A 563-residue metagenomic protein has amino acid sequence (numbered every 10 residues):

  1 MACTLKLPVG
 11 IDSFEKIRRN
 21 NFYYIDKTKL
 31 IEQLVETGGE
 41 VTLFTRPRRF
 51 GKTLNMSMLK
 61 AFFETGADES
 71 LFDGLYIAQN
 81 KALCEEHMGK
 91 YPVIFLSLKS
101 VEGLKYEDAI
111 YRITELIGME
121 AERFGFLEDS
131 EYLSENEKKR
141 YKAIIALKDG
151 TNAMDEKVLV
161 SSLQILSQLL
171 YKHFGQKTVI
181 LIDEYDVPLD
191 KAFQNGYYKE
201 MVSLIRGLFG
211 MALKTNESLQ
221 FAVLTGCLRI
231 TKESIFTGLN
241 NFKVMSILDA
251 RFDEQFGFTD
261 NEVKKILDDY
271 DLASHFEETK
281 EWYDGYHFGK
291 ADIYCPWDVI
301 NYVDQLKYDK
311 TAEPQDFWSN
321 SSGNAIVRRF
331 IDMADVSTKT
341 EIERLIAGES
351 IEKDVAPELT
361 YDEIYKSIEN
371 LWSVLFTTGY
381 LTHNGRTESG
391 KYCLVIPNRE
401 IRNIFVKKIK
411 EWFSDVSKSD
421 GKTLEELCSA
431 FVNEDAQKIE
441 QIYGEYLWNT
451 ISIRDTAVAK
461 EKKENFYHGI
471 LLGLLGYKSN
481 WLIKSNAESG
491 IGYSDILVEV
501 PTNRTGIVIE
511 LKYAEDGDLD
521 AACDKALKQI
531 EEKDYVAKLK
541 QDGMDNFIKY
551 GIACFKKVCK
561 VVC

Functional and structural regions predicted by a protein language model:
M1-K463, G476-N480: Phosphate-binding site recognition
A436-C563: Structural signature of nuclease core domains in nucleic-acid processing machines
